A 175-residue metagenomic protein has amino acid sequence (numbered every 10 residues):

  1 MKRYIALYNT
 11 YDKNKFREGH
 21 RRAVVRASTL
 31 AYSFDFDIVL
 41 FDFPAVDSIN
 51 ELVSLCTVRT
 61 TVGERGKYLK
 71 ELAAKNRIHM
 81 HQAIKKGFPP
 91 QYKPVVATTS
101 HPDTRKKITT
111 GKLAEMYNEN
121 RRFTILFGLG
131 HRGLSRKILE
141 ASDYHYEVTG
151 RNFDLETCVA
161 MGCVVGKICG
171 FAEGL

Functional and structural regions predicted by a protein language model:
M1, E115, E119-N120, G174-L175: Short, Lys/Arg-enriched, disordered terminal segments
M1-S100, C169: RNA substrate-binding interface of SAM-dependent RNA methyltransferases
K15-F16, S48, R105-K106, L134 (+1 more regions): Secondary-structure boundary/capping motif
H20-R26, T110-A114, M161: Well-ordered, non-membrane alpha-helical segments in soluble/globular domains
D37, K93, R122-T124, D143: Conserved acidic residues
N50-S54, T109-T110, C158-A160: Short secondary-structure transition/capping segments
T99-R136: Long, charge-patterned amphipathic alpha-helical coiled-coil/hairpin "stalk" segments used as oligomerization
L134-L175: Structured adenosyl-cofactor binding patch, chiefly the S-adenosyl-L-methionine
